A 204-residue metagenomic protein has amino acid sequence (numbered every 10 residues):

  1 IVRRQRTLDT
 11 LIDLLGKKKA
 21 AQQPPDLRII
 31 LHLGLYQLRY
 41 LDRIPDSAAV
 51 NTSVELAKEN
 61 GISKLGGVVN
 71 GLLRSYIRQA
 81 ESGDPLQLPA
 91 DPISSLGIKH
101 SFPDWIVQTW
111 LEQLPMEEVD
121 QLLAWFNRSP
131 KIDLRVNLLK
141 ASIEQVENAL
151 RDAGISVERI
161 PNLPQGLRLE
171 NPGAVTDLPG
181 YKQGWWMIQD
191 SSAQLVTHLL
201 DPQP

Functional and structural regions predicted by a protein language model:
I1-A174: Class I Rossmann-like S-adenosyl-L-methionine
L169-P204: SAM-dependent Rossmann-like transferase core, predominantly class I methyltransferases with a strong bias toward
